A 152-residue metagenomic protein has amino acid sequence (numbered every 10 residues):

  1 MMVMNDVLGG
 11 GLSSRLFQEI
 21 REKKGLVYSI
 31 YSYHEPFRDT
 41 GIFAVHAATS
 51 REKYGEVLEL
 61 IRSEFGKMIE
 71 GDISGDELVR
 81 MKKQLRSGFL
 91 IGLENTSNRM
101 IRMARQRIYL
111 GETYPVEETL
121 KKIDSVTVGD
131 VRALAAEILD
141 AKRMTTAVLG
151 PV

Functional and structural regions predicted by a protein language model:
M1-S14: His/Glu-based metal-binding/catalytic segments typifying zinc-dependent metallopeptidases
V7-G10, Q106, I138: Conserved catalytic core of Hanks-type protein kinase domains
R21-V126, R143-P151: M16 family metallopeptidases and their MPP-like homologs
R132-V148: Bilobed periplasmic-binding protein-like "clamshell/Venus-flytrap" ligand-binding domains
